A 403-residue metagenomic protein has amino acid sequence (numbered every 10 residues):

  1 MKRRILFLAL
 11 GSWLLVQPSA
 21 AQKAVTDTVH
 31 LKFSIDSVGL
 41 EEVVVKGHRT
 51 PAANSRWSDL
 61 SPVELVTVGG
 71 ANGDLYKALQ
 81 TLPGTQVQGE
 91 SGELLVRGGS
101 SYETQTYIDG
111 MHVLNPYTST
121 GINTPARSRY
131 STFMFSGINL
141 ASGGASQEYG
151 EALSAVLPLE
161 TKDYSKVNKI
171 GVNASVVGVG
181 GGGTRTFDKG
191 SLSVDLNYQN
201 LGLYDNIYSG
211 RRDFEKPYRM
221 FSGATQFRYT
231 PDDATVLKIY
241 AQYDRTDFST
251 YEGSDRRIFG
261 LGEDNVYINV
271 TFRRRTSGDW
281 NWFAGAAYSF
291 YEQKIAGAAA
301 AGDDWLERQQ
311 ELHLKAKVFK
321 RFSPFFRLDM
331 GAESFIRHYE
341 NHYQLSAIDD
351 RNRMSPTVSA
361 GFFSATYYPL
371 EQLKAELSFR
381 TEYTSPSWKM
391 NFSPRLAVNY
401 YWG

Functional and structural regions predicted by a protein language model:
K23-T67, S101-E103, D109, R275: Short, acidic, small-residue-rich periplasmic hinge/interaction motif at the N-terminus of Gram-negative outer-membrane
T67, Y76-N115: Extracytoplasmic beta-strand/coil segments of soluble accessory domains associated with Gram-negative outer-membrane
H112-L140: Short acidic/polar hinge/loop motifs at secondary-structure boundaries that mediate gating or recognition
S142-G144, V176-G178, F187-K189, Y198-G202 (+5 more regions): Transmembrane beta-strands of outer-membrane beta-barrel pores
G171, V176-Y198, R212-D247, F259-W282 (+1 more regions): Transmembrane beta-barrel wall of Gram-negative outer-membrane proteins
G171-N173, D213-R219, R257-D264, G302-Q310 (+2 more regions): Replace "Gram-negative outer membrane beta-barrel proteins" with "bacterial and organellar outer membrane beta-barrel
D205-R211, Y240-D244, S249-R256, G285 (+3 more regions): Outer-membrane beta-barrel translocator domains and adjoining extracellular loop/strand segments of Gram-negative
D232, F325-R327, D349-G403: Structural signature of Gram-negative outer-membrane beta-barrels, strongest in the C-terminal barrel of TonB-dependent
